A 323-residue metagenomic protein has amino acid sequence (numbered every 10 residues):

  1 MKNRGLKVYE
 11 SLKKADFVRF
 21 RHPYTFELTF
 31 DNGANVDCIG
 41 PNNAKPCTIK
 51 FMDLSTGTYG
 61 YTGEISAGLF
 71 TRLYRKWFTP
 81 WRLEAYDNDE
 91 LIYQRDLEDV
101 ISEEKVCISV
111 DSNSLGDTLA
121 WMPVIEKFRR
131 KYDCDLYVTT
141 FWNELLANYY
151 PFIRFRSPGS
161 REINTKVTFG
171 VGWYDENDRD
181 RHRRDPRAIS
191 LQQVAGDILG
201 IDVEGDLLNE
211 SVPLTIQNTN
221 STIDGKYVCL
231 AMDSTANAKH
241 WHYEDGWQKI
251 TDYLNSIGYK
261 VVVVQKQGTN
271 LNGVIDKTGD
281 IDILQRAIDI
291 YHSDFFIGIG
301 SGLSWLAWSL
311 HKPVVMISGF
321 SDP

Functional and structural regions predicted by a protein language model:
M1-P323: Catalytic machinery of carbohydrate-active enzymes, primarily nucleotide-sugar-dependent glycosyltransferases
